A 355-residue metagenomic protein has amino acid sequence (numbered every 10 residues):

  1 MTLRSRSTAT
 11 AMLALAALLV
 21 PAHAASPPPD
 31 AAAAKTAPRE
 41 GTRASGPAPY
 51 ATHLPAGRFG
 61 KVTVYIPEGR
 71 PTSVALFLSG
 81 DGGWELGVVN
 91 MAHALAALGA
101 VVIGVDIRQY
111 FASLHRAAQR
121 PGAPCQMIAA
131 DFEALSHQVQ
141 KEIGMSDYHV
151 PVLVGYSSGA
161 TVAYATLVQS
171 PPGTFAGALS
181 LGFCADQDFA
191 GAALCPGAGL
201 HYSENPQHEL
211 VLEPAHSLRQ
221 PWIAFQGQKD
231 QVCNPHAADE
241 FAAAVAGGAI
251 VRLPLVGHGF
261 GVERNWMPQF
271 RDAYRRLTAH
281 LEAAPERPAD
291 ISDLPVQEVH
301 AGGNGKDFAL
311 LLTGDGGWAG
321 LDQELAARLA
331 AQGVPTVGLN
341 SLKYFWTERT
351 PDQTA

Functional and structural regions predicted by a protein language model:
E68-L98, G302-Q332, G338-S341: Short, surface-exposed "cap/lid" segments of acyl-processing enzymes
H93-A96, S217, G227-A249, V256 (+1 more regions): Active-site-adjacent alpha-helix of alpha/beta-hydrolase-fold enzymes
I103, V245-G261, P335-G338: Catalytic histidine neighborhood in serine/cysteine hydrolases with alpha/beta-hydrolase-type architecture
P121-M145, E348-A355: Alpha/beta-hydrolase active-site loop
E142-H208: Primarily recognizes the serine-hydrolase "nucleophile elbow" in alpha/beta-hydrolase and SGNH/GDSL folds
D188-A244, H300: The feature captures the conserved acid-bearing segment of alpha/beta-hydrolase catalytic domains
Q220-Q226, A249-I250, D307-A309: Catalytic His-Asp charge-relay segment
G261-R276: Post-His helix in hydrolase/transferase enzymes
